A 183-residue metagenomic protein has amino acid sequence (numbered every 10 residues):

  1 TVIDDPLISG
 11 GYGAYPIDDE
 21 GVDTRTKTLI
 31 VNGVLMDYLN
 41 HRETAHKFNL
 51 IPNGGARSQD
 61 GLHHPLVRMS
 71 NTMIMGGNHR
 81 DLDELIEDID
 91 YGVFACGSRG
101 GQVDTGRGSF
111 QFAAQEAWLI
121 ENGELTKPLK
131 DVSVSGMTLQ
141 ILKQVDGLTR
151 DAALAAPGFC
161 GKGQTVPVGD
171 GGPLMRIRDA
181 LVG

Functional and structural regions predicted by a protein language model:
T1-G183: N-terminal small-residue-enriched
